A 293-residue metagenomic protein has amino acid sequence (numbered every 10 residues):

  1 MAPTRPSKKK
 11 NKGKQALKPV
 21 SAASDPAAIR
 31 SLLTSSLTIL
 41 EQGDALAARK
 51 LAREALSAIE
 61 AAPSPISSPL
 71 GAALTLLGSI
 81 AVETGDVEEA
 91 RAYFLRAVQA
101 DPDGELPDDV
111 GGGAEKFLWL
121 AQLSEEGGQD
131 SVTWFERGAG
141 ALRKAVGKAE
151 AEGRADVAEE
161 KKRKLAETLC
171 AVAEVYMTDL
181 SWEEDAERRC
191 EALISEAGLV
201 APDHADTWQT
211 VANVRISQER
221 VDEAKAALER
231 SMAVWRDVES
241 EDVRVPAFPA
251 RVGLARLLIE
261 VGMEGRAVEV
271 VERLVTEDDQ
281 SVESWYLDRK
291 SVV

Functional and structural regions predicted by a protein language model:
V20-S21, A58-L70, V98-G113, A139-L165 (+3 more regions): Flexible helix-coil transition and linker loops at the boundaries of alpha-helical arrays
A27-E54, A58, E83, A171-W182: Alpha-helical segment of the N-proximal tetratricopeptide repeat
Q42, T84, E125-G127, D179 (+3 more regions): Structural motif corresponding to the intra-repeat A-B loop/turn of tetratricopeptide repeats
V292: Conserved small/polar residues in nucleotide/adenosyl-binding loops
